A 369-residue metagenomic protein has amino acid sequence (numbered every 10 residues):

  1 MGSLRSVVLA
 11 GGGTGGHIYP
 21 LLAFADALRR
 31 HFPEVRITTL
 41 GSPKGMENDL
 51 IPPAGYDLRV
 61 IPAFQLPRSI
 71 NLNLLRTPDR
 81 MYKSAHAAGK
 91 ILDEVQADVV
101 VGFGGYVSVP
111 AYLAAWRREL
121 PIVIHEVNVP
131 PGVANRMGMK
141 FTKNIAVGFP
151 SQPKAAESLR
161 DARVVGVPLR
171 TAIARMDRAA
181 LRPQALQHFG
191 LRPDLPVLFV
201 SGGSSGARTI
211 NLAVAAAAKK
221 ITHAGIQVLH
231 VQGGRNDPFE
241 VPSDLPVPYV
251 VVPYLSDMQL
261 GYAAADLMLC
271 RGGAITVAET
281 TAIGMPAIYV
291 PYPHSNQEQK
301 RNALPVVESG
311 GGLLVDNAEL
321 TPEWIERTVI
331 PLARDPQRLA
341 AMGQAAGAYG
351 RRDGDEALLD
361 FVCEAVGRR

Functional and structural regions predicted by a protein language model:
L4-T14, E34-A85, V165-R170, D316-A318: Conserved nucleotide-sugar phosphate-binding/catalytic loop shared by glycosyltransferases and other
R29, A87-V100, S108-V123, R136-N144: Glycosyltransferases and closely related glycan-assembly transferases that use nucleotide-activated donors
G45, L50-A54, R178-M268, V277 (+3 more regions): Donor-nucleotide binding loops and adjacent catalytic segments primarily of GT-B fold Leloir glycosyltransferases
W116-P183: Active-site-proximal region of nucleotide-activated glycan assembly enzymes, centered on histidine/acidic-rich loops
R118, A263-A265, T281-V290, S309: Conserved donor-binding/catalytic loop of nucleotide-activated donor transferases
C270, P286-N296: Short hydrophobic beta-strand element within catalytic cores of glycosyltransferases and related nucleotide-activated
R338-R352: A short, well-ordered alpha-helix in the C-terminal region of glycosyltransferases
R351-R369: C-terminal alpha-helical cap of glycosyltransferases
